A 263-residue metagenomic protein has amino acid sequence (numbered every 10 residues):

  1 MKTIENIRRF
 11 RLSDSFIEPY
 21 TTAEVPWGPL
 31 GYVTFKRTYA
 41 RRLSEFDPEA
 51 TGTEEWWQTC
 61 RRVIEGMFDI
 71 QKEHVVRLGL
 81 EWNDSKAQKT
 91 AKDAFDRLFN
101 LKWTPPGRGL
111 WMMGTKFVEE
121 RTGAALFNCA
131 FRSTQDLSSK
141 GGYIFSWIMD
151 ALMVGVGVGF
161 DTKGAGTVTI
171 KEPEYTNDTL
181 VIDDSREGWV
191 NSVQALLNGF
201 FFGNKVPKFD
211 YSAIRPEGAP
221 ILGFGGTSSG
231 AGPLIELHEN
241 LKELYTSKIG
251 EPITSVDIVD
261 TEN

Functional and structural regions predicted by a protein language model:
M1-N263: Extended catalytic cores of very large enzyme megasubunits
